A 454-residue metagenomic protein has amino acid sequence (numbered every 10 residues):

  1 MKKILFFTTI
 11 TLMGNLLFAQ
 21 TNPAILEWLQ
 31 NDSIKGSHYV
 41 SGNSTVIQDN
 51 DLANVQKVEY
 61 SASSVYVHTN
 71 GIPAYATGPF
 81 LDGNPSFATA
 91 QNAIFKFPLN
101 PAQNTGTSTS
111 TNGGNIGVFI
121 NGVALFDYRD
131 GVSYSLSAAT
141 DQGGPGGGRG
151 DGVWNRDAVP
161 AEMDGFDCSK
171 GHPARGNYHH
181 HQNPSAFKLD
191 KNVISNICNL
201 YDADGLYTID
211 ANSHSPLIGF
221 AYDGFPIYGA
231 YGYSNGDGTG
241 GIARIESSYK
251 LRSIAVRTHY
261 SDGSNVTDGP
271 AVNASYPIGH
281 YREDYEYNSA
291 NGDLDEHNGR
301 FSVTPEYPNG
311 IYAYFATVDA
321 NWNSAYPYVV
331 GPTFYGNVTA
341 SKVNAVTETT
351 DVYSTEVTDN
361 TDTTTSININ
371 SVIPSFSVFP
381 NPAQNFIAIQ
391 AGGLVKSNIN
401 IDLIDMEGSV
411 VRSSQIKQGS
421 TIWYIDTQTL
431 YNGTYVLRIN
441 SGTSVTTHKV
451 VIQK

Functional and structural regions predicted by a protein language model:
M1-T21: Bacterial Sec-dependent N-terminal signal peptides
F6, F18, N368-F379, A383-K454: C-terminal outer-membrane/trafficking sorting elements
Q20-D167: Solvent-exposed N-terminal domain segments of exported/luminal and surface proteins
S110-S215, G219-F225, Y231-G232: Extracellular-facing segments of soluble proteins and assemblies that are Gly/Ser/Thr-biased and enriched in aromatics
S133, N235, I416-S420: A short acidic/small-residue loop/turn micro-motif
N196-D223, P327-T358: Short amphipathic alpha-helical linker/capping segments at the junctions of internal repeats and modular domains
D223-F225, G229-S341, D359-N360: Extended, compositionally biased non-globular segments
T355-P374: Low-complexity, Pro/Thr/Ser/Gly/Ala-rich linker/spacer regions in secreted, extracellular modular proteins
